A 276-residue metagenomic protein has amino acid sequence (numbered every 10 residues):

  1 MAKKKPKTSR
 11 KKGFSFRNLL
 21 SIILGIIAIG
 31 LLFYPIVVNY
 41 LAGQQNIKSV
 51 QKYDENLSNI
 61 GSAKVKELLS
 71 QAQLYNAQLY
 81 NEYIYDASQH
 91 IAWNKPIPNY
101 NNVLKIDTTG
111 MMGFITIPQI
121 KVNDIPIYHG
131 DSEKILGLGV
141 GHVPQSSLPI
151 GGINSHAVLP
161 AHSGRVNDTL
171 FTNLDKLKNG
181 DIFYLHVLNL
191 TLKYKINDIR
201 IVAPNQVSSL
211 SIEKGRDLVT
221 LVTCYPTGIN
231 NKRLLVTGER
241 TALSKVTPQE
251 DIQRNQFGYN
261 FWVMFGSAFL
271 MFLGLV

Functional and structural regions predicted by a protein language model:
M1, M111-M112, M264, M271: Detector for methionine-enriched segments
M1-F14: N-terminal Lys/Arg-rich, disordered targeting/topogenic segments
K12-F261: Solvent-exposed, non-transmembrane regions of membrane-associated and secreted proteins
N260-V276: Selective detector of the "anchor" transmembrane alpha-helix that sits immediately C-terminal
